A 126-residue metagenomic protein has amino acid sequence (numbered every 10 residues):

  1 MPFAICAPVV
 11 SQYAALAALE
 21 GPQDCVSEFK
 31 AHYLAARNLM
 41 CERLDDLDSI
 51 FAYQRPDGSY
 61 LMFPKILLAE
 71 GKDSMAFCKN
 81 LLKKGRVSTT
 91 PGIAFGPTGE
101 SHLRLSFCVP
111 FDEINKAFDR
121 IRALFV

Functional and structural regions predicted by a protein language model:
M1-V126: PLP-dependent class I/II
